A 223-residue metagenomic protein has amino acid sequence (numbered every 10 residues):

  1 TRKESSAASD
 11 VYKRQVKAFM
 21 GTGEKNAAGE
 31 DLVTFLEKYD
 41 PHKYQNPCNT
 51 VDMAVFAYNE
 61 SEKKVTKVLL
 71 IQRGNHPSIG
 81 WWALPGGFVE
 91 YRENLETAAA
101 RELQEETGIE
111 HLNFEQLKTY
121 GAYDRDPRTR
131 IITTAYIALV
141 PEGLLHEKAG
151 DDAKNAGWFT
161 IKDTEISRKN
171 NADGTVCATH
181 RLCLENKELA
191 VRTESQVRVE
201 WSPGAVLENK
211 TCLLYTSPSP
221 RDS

Functional and structural regions predicted by a protein language model:
T1-A8, Y12, Y215-S223: Single conserved hydrophobic/aromatic residue that forms the stacking wall/gate of nucleotide- or nucleobase-binding
S9-K25, L184: Alpha-helical and coiled-coil interaction segments, frequently adjacent to or embedded within charge-biased
V11, P77-I79, D124-D126: Short active-site-adjacent helix-start/loop capping segments
N26, E30: Entry/capping segment at the start of metal-dependent catalytic domains with acidic active-site entry clusters
L32-A83, E96, H111: N-terminal strand-loop-strand
F88-S217: Unchanged
